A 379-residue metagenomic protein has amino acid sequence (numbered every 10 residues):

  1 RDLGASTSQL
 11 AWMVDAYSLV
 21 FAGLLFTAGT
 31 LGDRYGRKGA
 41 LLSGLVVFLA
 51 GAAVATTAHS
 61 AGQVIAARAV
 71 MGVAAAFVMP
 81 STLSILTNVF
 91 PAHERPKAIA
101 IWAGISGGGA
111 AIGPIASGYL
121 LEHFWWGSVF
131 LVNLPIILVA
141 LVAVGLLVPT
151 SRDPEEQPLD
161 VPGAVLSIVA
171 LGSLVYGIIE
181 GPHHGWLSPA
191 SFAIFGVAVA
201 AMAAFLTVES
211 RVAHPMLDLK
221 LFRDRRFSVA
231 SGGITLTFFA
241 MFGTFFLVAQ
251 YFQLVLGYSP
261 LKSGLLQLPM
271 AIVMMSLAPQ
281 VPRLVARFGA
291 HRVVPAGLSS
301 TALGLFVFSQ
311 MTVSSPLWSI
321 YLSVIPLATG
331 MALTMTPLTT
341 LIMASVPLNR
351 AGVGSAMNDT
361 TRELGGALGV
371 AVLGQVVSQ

Functional and structural regions predicted by a protein language model:
R1-L146, A278-V281, F288, A302 (+2 more regions): Transmembrane-helix bundle of Major Facilitator Superfamily
D2-V20, W125, P162, L187-I194 (+2 more regions): Transmembrane core module of solute transporters
T7-S8, A92-W102, P260, L348-M357 (+1 more regions): Loop-to-transmembrane helix entry/capping segments in MFS-fold secondary transporters and related SLC/MFSD carriers
V14, S18, K97-A111, D160 (+4 more regions): Small-residue-rich transmembrane alpha-helices and their cytosolic helix-loop interfaces in multi-pass secondary
L86-R95, T150, G257, M343-A351: Paired intracellular helix-loop junctions of major facilitator superfamily
R95, L134-D153, I168-E180, V197-V212: C-terminal membrane-cytosol helix-exit motif in multi-pass small-molecule transporters
G109-S117, I320-Q379: Small-residue-rich alpha-helical segments with characteristic i,i+4
